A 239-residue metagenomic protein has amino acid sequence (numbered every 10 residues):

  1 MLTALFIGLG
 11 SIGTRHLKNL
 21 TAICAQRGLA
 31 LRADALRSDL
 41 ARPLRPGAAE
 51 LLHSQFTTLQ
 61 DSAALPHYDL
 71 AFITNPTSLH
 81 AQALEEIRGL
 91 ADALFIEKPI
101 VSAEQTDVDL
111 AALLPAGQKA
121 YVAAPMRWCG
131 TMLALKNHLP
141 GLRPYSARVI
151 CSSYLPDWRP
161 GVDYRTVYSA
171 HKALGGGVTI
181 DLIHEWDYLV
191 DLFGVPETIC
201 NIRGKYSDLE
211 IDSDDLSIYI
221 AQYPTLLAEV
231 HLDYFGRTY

Functional and structural regions predicted by a protein language model:
M1-L51, P66: N-terminal Rossmann-like dinucleotide-binding module
L31, Y68-A71, P144: Local beta-strand N-terminus motif with an aromatic residue
A49-A112: Beta-loop-alpha module in the N-terminal Rossmann-like domain of NAD(P)-dependent dehydrogenases, especially those
L90-A93, A116-K119, L226: A short helix->loop->beta-strand "cap" motif at the edges of active sites that frequently abuts
V101-W158: A contiguous active-site-proximal alpha/beta segment in oxidoreductase catalytic domains
S153-A170: Pol beta-like nucleotidyltransferase catalytic core
R165-L227, L232-T238: Rossmann-like dinucleotide-binding domain that binds NAD(P)(H)
